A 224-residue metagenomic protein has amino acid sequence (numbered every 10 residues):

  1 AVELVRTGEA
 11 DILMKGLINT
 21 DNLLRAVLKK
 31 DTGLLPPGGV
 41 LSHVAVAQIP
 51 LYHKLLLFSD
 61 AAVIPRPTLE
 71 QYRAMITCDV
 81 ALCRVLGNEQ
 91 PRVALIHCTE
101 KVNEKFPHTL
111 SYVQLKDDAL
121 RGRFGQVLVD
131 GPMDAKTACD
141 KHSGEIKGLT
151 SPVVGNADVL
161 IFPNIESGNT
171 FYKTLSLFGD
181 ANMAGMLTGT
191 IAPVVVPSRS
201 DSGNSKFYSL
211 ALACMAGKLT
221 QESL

Functional and structural regions predicted by a protein language model:
A1-V153, D158-L224: Anion-binding alpha/beta catalytic cores of soluble intermediary-metabolism enzymes, centered on
